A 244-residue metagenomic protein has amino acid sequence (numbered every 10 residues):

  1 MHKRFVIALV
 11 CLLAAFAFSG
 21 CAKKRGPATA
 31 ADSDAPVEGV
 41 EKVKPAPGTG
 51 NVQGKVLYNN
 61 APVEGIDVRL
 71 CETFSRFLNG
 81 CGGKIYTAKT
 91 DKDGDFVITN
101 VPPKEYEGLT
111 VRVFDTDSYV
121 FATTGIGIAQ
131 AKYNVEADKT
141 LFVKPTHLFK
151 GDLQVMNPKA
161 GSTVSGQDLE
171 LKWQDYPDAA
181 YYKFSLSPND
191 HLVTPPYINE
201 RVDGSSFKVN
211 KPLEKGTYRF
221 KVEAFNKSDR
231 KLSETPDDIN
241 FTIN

Functional and structural regions predicted by a protein language model:
M1-S19: Sec-dependent bacterial lipoprotein signal peptides
G20-N244: Long luminal/extracellular ectodomains of secretory-pathway precursor proteins
